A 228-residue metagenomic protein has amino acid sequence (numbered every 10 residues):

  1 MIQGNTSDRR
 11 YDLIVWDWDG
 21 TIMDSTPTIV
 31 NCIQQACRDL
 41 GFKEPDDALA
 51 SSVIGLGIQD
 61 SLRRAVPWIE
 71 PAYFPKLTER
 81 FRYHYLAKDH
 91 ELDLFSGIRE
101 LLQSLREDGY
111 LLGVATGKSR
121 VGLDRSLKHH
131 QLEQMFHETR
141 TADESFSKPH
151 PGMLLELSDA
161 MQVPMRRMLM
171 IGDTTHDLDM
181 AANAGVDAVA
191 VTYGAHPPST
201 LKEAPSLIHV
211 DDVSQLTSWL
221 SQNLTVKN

Functional and structural regions predicted by a protein language model:
I2-S52: Active-site neighborhood of HAD-like aspartate-dependent phosphohydrolases
F42, L132, S206: Hydrophobic patch in the ABC ATPase nucleotide-binding domain
I54-L86, S96-R99, Q103-R106: A metal-dependent, Asp-based hydrolase signature
A87-V114, R120-D124, P151: Short, acidic loop-to-helix structural element flanking the phosphoryl-transfer center in phosphate-processing enzymes
E91, S119-M170, T175-A184, P198-K202: Substrate-recognition "cap/lid" segment bordering the active-site pocket of phosphatases
G117, D143, T192-A195, V213: Short secondary-structure boundary segments
I208-D212: Short acidic-hydrophobic, aromatic-tinged amphipathic segments that line or gate anion-handling sites
